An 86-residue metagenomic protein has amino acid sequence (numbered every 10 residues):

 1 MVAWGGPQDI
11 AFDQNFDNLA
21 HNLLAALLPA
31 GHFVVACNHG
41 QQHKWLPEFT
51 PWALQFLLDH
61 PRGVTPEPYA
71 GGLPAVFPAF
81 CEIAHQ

Functional and structural regions predicted by a protein language model:
M1-Q86: C-terminal catalytic histidine-bearing segment of alpha/beta-hydrolase fold enzymes
